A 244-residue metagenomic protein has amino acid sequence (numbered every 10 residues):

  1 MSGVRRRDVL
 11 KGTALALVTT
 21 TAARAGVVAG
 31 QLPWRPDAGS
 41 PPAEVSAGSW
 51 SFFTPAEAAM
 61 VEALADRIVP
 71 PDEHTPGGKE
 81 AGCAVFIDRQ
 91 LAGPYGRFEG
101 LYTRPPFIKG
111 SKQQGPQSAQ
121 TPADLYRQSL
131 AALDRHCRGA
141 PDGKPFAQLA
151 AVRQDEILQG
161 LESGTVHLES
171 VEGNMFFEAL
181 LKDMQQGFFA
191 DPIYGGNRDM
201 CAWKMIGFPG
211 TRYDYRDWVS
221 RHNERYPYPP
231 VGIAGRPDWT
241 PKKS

Functional and structural regions predicted by a protein language model:
S2, V45-S46, A56-A63, H74-S244: Mature-region segments of soluble proteins
G3-D8, T20-A63: C-terminal segment of N-terminal export signals and the immediately downstream linker at the start of the mature
R6-R7, K11, Q154: Basic side chains
T13-L17: Sec-dependent signal peptide hydrophobic core
